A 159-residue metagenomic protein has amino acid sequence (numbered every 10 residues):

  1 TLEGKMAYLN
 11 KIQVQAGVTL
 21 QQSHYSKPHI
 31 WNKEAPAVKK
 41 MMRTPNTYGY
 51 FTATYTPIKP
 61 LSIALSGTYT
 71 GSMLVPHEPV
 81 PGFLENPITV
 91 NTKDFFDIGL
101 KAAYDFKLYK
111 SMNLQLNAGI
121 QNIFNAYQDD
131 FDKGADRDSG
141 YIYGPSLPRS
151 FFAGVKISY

Functional and structural regions predicted by a protein language model:
T1-E3: Outer-membrane beta-barrel transmembrane strand signature
K5-Y8: Long hydrophobic segments that form regular secondary structure
K11-Q15, T19, K39-Y159: Conserved C-terminal beta-signal and adjacent last beta-strands/turns of outer-membrane beta-barrel proteins
H29-N32, P36: Signature of Gram-negative outer-membrane beta-barrel scaffolds
